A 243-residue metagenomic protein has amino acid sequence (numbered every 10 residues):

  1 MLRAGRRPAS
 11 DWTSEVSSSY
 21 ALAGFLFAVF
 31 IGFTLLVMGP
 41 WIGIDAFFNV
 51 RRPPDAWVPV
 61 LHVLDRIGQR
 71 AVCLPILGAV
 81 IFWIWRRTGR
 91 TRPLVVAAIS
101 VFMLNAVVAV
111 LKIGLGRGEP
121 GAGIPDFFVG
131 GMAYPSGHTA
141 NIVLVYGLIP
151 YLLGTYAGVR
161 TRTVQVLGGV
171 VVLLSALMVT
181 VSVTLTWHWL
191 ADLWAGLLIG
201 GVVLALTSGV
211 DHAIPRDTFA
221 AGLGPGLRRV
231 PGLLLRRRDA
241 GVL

Functional and structural regions predicted by a protein language model:
M1-I76, I113-D126, A240: N-terminal transmembrane-helix/juxtamembrane module of multi-pass inner/ER membrane proteins
R7-S17, T88-A97, R162-Q165: Membrane-interface helix-loop-helix junctions at transmembrane boundaries of multi-pass membrane enzymes, predominantly
Y20-A23, A79-A106: Interfacial segments of alpha-helical transmembrane regions
F30-T34, F102-A109, V172-V183: Aromatic-anchored segments of alpha-helical transmembrane domains
P53, V96-L104, V108, G196 (+2 more regions): Alpha-helical transmembrane segments in multi-pass membrane proteins
A56-W57, G89-L94, P120-G121, R160-V166 (+1 more regions): Membrane-helix interface segments
V95-I124, T184: Hydrophobic alpha-helical transmembrane segments of integral membrane proteins
I124-L243: Membrane-embedded catalytic cores of phosphoryl/pyrophosphoryl-handling enzymes
